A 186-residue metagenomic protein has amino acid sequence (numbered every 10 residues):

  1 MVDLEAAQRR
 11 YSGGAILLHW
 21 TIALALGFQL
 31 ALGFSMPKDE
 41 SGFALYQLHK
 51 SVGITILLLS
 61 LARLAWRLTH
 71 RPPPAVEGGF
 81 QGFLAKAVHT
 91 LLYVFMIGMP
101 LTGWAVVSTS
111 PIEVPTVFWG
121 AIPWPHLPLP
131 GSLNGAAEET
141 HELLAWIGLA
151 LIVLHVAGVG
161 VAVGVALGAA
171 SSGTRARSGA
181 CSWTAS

Functional and structural regions predicted by a protein language model:
M1-S186: Membrane-embedded alpha-helical bundles that constitute the cytochrome b-like, heme-associated redox core of multi-pass
